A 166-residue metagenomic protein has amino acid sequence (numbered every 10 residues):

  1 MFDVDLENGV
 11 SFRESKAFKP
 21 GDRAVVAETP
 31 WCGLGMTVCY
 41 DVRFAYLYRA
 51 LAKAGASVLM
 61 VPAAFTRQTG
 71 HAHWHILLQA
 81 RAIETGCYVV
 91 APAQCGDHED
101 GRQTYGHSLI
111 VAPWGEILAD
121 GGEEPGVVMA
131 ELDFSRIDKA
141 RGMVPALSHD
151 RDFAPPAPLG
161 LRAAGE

Functional and structural regions predicted by a protein language model:
M1-A54, R67-I76, M143-A146: Active-site catalytic loop in hydrolytic enzyme cores
D5, G122, D152-A154: Intrinsically disordered, low-complexity regions of eukaryotic proteins
L6-G9, A17-G21, V90-P92, L109-W114 (+1 more regions): Short amphipathic alpha-helical surface micro-motifs
G33, V42-V128: CN hydrolase (nitrilase-like) catalytic-core segments centered on the catalytic cysteine and neighboring Lys/Glu
A130, S135: Glycine-rich, small/acidic residue-mixed loop/short-helix segments
I137-E166: A conserved C-terminal secondary-structure "cap"
